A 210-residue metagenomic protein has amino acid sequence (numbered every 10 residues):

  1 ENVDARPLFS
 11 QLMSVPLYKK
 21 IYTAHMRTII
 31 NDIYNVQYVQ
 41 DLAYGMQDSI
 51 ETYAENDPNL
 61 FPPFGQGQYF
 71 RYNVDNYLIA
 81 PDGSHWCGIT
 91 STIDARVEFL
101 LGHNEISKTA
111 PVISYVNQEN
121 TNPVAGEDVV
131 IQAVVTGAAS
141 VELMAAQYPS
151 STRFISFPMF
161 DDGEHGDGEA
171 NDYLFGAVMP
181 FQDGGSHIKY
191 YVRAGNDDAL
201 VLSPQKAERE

Functional and structural regions predicted by a protein language model:
E1-T121, A125-D128: Middle-to-C-terminal accessory/interaction subdomains
F99-E210: Glycan-association/targeting regions that enable binding to alpha-glucans and other polysaccharides
